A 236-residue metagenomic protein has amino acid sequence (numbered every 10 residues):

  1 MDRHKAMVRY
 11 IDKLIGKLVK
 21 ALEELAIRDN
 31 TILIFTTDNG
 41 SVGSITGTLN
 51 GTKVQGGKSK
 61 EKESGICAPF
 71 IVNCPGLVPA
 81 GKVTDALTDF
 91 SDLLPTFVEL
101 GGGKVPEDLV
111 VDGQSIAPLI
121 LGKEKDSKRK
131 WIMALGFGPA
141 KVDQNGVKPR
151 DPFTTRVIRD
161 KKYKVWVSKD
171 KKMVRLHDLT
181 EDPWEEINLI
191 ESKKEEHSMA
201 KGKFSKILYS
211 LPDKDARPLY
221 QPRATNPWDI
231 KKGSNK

Functional and structural regions predicted by a protein language model:
M1-Y10: The substrate-binding groove and active-site-proximal loops of carbohydrate-active enzymes, especially glycoside
R9-G16, K20, T52, P95 (+5 more regions): Solvent-exposed, polar/charged alpha-helical surfaces in well-ordered, non-transmembrane soluble domains, broadly
Y10-T46: Metal-dependent active-site segment of extracytoplasmic phospho-/sulfohydrolases and closely related
I15, L33-F35, P69, L93 (+1 more regions): Structural scaffold positions in well-ordered secondary structure
V19-L22, A26, G101-K104, I120-E124 (+2 more regions): Sec/Tat-exported extracytoplasmic proteins
I27-L33, C67, S127-R129, D160-Y163: Loop/turn elements at helix/coil->beta-strand transitions in domains of secreted/extracellular proteins
S41-E61, V78-K82, A86, S91-L94 (+1 more regions): C-terminal cap/loop subdomain of S1 sulfatases and analogous C-terminal strand-loop tails that border
L93, A140, D170-M173, L179-K236: Long, internal low-complexity/basic segments
